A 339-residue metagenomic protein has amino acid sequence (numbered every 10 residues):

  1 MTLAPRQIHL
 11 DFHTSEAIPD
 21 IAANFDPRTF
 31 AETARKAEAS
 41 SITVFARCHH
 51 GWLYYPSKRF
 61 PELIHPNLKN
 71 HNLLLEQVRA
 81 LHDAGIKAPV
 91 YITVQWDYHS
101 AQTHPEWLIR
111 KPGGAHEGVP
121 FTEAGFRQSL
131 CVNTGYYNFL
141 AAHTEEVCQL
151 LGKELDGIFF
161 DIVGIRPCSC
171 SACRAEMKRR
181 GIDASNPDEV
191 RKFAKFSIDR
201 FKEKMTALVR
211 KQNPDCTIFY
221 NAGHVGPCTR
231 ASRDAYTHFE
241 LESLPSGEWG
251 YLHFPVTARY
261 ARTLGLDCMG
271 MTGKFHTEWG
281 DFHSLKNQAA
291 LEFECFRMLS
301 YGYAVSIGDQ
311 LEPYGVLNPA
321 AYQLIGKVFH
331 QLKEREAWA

Functional and structural regions predicted by a protein language model:
M1-A22: Boundary/entry segment of secreted carbohydrate-active catalytic domains
T2-A4, F12, T33-K36, S41 (+6 more regions): Carbohydrate-binding surfaces of carbohydrate-active enzymes
D11-H13, T43-L53, I92-H99, F159-S169 (+2 more regions): Short, solvent-exposed turn/loop segments enriched in Gly/Ser/Thr/Pro and often Arg
F25-G51, K153-E154, C295-R297: Catalytic domains of carbohydrate-active enzymes, especially glycoside hydrolases
T33, A80-H82, Q128-V163, L208 (+1 more regions): An active-site-proximal structural segment forming one wall of the substrate-binding cleft that immediately precedes
L53-L68, T93-A124, F160-S185, Y236: Aromatic- and acidic-residue-enriched segments that line the glycan-binding/catalytic groove of carbohydrate-active
V90, V94-G152, R191, E203: Active-site-adjacent "subsite" loops/lids of carbohydrate-active enzymes
E145-F160, S171-D199: N-terminal/domain-start segments enriched in small and hydrophobic, helix-friendly residues, covering either
